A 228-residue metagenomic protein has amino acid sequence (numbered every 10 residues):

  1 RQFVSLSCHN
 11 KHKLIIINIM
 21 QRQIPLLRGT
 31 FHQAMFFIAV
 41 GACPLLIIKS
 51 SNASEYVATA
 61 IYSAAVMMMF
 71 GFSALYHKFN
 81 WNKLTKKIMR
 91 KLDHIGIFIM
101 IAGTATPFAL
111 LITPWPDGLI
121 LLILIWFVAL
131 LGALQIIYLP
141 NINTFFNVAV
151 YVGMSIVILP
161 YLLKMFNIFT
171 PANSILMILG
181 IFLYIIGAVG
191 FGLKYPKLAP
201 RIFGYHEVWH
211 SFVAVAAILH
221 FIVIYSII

Functional and structural regions predicted by a protein language model:
K13: Active-site-proximal or metal-binding-adjacent scaffold patches in catalytic folds
I16-I228: Multi-pass alpha-helical transmembrane bundles in non-GPCR membrane proteins that perform intramembrane catalysis
